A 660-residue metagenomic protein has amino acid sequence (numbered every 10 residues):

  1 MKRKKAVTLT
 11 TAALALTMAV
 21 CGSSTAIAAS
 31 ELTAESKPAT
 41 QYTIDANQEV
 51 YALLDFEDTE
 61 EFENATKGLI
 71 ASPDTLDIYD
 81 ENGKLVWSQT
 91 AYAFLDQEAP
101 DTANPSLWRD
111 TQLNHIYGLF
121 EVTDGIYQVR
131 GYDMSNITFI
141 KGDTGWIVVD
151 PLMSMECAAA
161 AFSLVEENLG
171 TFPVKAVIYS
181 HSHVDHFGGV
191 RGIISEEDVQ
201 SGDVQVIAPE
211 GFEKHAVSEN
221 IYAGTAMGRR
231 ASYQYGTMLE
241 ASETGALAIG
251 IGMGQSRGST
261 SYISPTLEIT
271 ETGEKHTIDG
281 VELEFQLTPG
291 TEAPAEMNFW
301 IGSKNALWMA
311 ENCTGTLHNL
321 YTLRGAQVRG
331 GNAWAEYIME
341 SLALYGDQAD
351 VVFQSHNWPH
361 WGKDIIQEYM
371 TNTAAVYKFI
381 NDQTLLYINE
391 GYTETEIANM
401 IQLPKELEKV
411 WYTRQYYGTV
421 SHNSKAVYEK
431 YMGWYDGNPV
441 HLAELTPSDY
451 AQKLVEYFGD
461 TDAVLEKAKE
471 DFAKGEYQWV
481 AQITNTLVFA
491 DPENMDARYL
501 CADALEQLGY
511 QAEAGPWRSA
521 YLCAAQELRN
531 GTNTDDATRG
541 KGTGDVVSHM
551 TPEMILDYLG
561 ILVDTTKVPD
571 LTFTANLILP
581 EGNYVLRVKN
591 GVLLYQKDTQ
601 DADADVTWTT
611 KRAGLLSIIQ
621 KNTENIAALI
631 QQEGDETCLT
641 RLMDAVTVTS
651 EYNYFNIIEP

Functional and structural regions predicted by a protein language model:
I27-S30, E470, E476-Q482, T486-F489 (+3 more regions): Feature captures hydrophobic
S30-T111, H115: N-terminal pre-domain segments of enzymes
T33-I44, T316, N332-E396, M400-Y435 (+2 more regions): Divalent-metal (often Zn2+) His-rich catalytic cores of metallo-beta-lactamase-fold enzymes
Q112-F172, M297-I301, N305-E311: Conserved beta-strand hairpin/beta-sheet module of binuclear metal-dependent hydrolase folds, prominently
E121, G170, I207, E213-T288 (+1 more regions): Metallo-beta-lactamase
T144-G145, E156-I207, T270, V488: Active-site metal-binding motif and surrounding structural segment of the metallo-beta-lactamase
G145-W146, M153-E156, R257, S261-S264 (+1 more regions): Metallo-beta-lactamase
Q452-I483: Alpha-helical segment of the N-proximal tetratricopeptide repeat
